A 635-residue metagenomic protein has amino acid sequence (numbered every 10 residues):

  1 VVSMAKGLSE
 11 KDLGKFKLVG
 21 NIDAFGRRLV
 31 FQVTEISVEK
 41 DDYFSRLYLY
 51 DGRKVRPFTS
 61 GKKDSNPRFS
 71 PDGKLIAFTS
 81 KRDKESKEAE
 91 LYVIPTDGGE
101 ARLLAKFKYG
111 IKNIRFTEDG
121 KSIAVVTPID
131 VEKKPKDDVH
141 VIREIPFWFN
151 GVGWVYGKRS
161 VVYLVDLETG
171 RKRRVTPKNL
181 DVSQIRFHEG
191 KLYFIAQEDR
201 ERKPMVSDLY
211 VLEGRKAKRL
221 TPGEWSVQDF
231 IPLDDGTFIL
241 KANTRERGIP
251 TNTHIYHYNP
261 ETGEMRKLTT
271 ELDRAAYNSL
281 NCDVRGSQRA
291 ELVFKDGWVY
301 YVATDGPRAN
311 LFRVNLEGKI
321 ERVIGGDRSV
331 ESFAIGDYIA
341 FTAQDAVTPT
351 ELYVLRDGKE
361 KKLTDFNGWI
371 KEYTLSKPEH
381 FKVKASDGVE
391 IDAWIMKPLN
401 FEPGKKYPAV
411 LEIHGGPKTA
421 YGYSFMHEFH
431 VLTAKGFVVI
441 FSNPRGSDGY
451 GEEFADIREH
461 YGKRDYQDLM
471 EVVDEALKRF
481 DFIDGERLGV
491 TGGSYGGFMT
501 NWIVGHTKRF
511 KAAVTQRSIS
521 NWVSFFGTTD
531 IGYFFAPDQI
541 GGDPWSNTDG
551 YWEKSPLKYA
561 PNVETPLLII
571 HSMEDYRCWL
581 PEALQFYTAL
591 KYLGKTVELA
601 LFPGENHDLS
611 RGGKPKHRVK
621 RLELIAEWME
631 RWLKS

Functional and structural regions predicted by a protein language model:
M4-K17, G52-V55, G170-V175: A short helix->beta-strand "capping" segment at the edge of beta-propeller domains
F16-R28, G61-T79, E100-A101, K106-V126 (+8 more regions): Conserved beta-propeller blade repeats
E39-F44, D83-E88, G153-R159, E201-S207 (+3 more regions): Short, solvent-exposed loop/turn segments at conserved positions within beta-propeller repeat blades
S45, P128-V165, T253-Y256, E271 (+2 more regions): Predominantly five- to eight-bladed beta-propeller fold
R46-Y48, E90-Y92, V161-Y163, D208-Y210 (+3 more regions): A short loop-to-beta-strand structural motif that recurs across blades of beta-propeller domains
D51-R53, P95-G99, D166-G170, E213-R215 (+3 more regions): Short loop/turn segments that connect beta-strands within beta-propeller blades
F366-E486, G493, G527-F534: Cap/lid segment of the alpha/beta-hydrolase catalytic domain
P444-S635: Active-site-proximal cap/loop segments of hydrolase catalytic domains
